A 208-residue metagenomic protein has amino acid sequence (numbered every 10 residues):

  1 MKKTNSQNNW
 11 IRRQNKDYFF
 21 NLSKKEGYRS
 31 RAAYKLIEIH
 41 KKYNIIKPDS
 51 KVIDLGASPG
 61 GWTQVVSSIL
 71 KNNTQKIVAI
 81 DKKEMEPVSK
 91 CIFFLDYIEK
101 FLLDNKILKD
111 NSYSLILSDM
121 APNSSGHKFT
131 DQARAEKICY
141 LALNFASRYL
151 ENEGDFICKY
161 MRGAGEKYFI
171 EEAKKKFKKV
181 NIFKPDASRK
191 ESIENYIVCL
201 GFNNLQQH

Functional and structural regions predicted by a protein language model:
M1-P48: Class I SAM-dependent methyltransferase Rossmann-like catalytic core, especially the SAM/SAH-binding loop
K47, L70-N72, Y149-N152: Helix-to-beta-strand junctions that scaffold the AdoMet/dcAdoMet cofactor pocket in Class I SAM-dependent enzymes
P48-S58: Conserved class I S-adenosyl-L-methionine
S50, Q75, G154: Glycine-centered, small-residue-biased loops immediately flanking beta-strands in adenine/cofactor-binding cores
P59-N72: Conserved SAM-binding loop of SAM-dependent methyltransferases across substrates and taxa, primarily the Class I
I80-S124: S-adenosyl-L-methionine
N111-E153, I157, R162-K167: Mobile active-site "lid"/loop adjacent to the S-adenosyl-L-methionine
R162-H208: Class I S-adenosyl-L-methionine
